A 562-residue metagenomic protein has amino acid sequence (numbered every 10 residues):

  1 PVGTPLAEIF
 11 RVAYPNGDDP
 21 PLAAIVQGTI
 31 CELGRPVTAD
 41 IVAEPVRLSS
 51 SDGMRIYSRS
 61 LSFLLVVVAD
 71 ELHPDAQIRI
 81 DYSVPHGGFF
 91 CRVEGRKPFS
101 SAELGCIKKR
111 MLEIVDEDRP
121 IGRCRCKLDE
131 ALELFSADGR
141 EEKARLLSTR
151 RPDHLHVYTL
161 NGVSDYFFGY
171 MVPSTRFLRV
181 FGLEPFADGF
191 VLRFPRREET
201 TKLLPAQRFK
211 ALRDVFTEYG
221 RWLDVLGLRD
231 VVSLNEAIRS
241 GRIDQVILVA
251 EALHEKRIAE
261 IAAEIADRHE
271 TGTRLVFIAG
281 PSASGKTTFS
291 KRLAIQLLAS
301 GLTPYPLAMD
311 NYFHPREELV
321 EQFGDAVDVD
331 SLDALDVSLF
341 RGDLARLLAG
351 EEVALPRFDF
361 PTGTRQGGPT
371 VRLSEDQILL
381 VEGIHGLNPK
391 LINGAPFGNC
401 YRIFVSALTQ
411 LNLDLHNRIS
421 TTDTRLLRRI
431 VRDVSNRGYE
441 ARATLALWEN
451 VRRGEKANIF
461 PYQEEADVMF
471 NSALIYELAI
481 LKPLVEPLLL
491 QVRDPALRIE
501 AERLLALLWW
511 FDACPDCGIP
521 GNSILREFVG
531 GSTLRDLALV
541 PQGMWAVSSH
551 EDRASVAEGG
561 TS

Functional and structural regions predicted by a protein language model:
R35-M54, V68, A76-K256, I261 (+1 more regions): Auxiliary tRNA-acceptor-end handling modules of aminoacyl-tRNA synthetases
H269, P389, N393-D552, V556-S562: Conserved NTP phosphate-binding and transfer environment spanning the P-loop NTPase/kinase superfamily
E270, L339-G398, W448-Y462: Glycine-rich phosphate-binding loop used to anchor ATP phosphates in small-molecule kinases, encompassing both
V276-I278: Hydrophobic anchor at the beta1->P-loop junction of P-loop NTPases
K286: Conserved lysine of the Walker
F289, L293: Hydrophobic positions on the alpha1 helix immediately C-terminal to the Walker A/P-loop
I295-Y305: Post-Walker A helix-loop "phosphate-sensing" segment adjacent to the P-loop in P-loop NTPases
Y305, H314-P361: Conserved nucleotide-sensing/catalytic segment adjacent to the nucleotide-binding pocket in NTP-handling enzymes
